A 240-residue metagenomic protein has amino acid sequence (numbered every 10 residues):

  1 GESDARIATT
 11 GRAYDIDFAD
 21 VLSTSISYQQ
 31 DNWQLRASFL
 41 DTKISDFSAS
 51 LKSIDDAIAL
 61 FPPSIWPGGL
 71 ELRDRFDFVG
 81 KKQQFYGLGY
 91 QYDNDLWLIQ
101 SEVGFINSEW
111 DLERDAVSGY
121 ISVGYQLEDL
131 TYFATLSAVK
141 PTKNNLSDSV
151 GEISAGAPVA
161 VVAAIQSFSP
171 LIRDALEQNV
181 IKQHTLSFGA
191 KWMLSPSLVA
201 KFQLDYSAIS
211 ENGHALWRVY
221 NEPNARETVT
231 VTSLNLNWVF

Functional and structural regions predicted by a protein language model:
G1-S45: Aromatic- and glycine-enriched pocket-lining scaffold segments that form the walls of small-molecule binding clefts
F39, K52-D56, L60-F240: Outer-membrane beta-barrel pore domains
